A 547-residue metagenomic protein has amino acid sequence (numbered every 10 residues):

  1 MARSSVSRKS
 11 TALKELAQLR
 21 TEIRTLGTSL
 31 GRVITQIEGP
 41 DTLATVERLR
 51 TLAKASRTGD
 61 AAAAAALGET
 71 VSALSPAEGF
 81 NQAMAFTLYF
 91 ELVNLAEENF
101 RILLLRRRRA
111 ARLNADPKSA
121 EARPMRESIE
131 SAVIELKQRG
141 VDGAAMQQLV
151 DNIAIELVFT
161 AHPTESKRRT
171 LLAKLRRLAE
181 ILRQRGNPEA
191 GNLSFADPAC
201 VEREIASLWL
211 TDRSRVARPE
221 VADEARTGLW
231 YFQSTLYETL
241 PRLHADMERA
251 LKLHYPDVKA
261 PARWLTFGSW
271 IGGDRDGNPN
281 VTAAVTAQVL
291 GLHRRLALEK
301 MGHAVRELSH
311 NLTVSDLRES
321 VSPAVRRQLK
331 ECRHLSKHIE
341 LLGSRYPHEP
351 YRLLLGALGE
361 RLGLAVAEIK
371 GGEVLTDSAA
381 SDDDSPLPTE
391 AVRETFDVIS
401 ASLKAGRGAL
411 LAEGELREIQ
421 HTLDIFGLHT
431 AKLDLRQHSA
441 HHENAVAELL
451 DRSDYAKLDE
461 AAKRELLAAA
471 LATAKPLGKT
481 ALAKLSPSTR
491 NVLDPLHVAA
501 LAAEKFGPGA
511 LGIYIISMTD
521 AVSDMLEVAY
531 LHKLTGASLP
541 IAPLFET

Functional and structural regions predicted by a protein language model:
M1-A470, S488-N491, L539: Often metal-dependent polyanion-binding catalytic scaffolds in large enzymes
G272, L435, I516-T519, L544-T547: Active-site beta-loop-alpha junctions enriched in small/polar residues
P388-A391, A521, T547: Alpha-helix N-cap recognition
H442-V446, S453-A542: Core mixed alpha/beta domains of very large multi-subunit molecular machines
